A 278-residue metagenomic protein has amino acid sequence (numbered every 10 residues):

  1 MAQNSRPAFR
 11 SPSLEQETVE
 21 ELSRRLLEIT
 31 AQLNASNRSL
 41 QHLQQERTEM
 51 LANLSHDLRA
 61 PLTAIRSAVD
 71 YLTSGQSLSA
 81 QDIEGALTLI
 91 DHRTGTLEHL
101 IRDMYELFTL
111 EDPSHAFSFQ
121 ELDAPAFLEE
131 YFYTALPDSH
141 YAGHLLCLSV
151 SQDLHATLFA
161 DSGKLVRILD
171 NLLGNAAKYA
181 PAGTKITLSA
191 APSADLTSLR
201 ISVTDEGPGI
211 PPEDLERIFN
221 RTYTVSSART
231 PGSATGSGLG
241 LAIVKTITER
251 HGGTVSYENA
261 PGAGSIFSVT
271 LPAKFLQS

Functional and structural regions predicted by a protein language model:
H92-L97: Short alpha-helical segment of the dimerization/phosphotransfer core of two-component systems
D112-F117, T157-A160: Conserved micro-motifs of the catalytic ATP-binding
D138-S149: Short conserved segments within the C-terminal catalytic ATPase subdomain
A176-A177: Short helix-loop "hinge" at the ATP-lid/N-box region of the Bergerat-fold HATPase_c
I210-T222: Short conserved segment of the HATPase_c
I247-T248: Detector for a conserved hydrophobic position within an alpha-helical segment of the HATPase_c
